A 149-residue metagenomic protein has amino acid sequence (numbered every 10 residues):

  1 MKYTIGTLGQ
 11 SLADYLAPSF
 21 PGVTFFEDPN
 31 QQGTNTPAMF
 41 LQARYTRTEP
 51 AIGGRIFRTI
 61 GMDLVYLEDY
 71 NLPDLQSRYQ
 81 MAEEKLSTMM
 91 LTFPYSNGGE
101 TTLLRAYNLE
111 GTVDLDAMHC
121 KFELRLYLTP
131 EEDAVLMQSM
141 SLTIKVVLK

Functional and structural regions predicted by a protein language model:
M1-F26, R47-K149: Charged, amphipathic alpha-helical segments and their flanking helix caps
F26-N35: Short acidic low-complexity segments
N35-R44: A short, hydrophobic beta-strand-centered structural micro-motif
